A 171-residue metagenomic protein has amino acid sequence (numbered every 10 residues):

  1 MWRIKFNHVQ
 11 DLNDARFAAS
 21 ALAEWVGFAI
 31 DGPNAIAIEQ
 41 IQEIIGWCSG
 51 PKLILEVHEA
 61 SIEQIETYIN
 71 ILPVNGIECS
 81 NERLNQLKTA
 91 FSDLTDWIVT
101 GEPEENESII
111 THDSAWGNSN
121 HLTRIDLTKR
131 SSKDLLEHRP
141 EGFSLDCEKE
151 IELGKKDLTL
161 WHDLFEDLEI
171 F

Functional and structural regions predicted by a protein language model:
M1-E82, W116-L122, D126-F171: Conserved N-terminal beta1-alpha1 strand-loop-helix module at the mouth
P51, D93-T95: A short helix->loop->beta-strand "cap" motif at the edges of active sites that frequently abuts
L87-S92: Catalytic domains of cell-wall/extracellular-matrix polysaccharide-remodeling enzymes, centered on de-N-acetylation
I98-S119: Internal catalytic-core helix/loop-beta-alpha segment that presents or stabilizes conserved functional determinants
